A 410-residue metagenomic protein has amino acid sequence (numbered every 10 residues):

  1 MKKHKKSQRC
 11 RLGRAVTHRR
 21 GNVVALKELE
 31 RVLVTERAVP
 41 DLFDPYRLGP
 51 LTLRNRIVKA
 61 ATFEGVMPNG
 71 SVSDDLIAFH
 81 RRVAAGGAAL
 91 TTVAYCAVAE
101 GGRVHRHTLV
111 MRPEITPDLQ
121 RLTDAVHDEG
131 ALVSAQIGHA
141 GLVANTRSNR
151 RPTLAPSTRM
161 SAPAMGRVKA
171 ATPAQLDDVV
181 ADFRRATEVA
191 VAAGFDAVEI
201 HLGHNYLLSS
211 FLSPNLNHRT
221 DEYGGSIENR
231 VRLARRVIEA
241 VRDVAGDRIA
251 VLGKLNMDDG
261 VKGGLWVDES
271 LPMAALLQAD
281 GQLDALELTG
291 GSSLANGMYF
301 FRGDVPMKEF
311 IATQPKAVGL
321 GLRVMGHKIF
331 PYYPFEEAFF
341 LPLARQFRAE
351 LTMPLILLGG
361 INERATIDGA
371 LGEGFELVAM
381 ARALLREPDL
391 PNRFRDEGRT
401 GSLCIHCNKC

Functional and structural regions predicted by a protein language model:
K2-K5, C10-R14, H18-C410: Flavin-dependent oxidoreductase catalytic cores
